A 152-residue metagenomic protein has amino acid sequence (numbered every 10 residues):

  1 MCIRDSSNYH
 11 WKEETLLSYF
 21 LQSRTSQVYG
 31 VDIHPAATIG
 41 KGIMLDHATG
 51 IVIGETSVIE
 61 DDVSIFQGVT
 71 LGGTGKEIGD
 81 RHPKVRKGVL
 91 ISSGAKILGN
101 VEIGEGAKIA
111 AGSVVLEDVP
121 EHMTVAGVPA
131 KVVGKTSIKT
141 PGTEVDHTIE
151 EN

Functional and structural regions predicted by a protein language model:
M1-I3: Short, small-residue-biased leader/transition segments that mark boundaries at the very start of proteins
D5-S6, I39: Residue-level signature of catalytic and energy-coupling elements of molecular machines, predominantly ATP/GTP-dependent
S7-W11: Glycine-enriched loop-and-adjacent helix/strand subsegments that border the catalytic/binding cleft of enzyme cores
L16-Y19: Anionic-ligand-binding alpha/beta catalytic cores of soluble enzymes and soluble regulatory domains that recognize
S26-V133: Structural signal for interior beta-strand "rungs" in well-ordered beta-sheet cores of soluble enzyme domains
G127, T140-E151: C-terminal membrane module of polytopic membrane proteins
